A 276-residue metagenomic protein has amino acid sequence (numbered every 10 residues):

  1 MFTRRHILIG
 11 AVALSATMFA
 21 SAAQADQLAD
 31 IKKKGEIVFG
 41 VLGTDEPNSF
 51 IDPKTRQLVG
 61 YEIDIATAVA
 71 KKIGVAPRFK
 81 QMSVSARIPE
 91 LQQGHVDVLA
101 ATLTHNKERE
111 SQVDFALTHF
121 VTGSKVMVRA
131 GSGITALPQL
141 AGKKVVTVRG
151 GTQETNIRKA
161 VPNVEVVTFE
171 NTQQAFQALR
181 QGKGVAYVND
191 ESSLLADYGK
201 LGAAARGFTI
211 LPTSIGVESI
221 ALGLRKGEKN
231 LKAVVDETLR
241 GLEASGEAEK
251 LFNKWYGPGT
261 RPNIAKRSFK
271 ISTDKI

Functional and structural regions predicted by a protein language model:
A25-T102: Extracytoplasmic small-molecule ligand-binding "clamshell" domains of the periplasmic binding protein/Venus flytrap
L28, V128-V145: Flexible hinge/capping segments at coil-to-helix
G35-L42, V59, P138-G150, E165: Short loop->beta-strand "edge-of-pocket" segments that line small-molecule binding or catalytic clefts across diverse
I63, F79-P89, S132, R149 (+2 more regions): Short helix-initiation/N-cap motifs at beta->coil->alpha
I63-K72, P138, K143-K144, G151 (+2 more regions): Extended ligand-binding regions for polar small-molecule ligands
A86-P89, L103-S111, N156-K159, V185-G216: A ligand-binding cleft/hinge motif common to bilobed small-molecule-binding domains
F120-V128, E191, L195, G199-L239 (+1 more regions): Periplasmic-binding protein-like
T152-F169, R206-G207, L239-I276: Ligand-binding clefts/hinges and TM-proximal coupling segments of bilobed small-molecule sensing domains
